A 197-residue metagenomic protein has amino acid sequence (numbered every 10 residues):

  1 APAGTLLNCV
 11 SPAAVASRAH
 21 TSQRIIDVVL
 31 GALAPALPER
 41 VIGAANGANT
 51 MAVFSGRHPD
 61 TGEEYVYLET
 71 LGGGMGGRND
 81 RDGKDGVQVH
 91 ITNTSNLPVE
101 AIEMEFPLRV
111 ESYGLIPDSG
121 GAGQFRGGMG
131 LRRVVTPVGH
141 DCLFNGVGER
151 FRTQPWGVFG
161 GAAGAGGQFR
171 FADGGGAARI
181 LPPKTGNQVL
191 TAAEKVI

Functional and structural regions predicted by a protein language model:
A1-I197: Glycine/proline-enriched, intrinsically flexible loops and inter-domain linkers
